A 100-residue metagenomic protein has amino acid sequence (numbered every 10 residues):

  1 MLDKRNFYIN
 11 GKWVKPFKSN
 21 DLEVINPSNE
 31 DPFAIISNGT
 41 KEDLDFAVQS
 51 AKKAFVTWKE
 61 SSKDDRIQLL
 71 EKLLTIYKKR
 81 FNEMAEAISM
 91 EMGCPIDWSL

Functional and structural regions predicted by a protein language model:
M1-L100: N-terminal Rossmann-like NAD(P)+-binding subdomain of aldehyde/semialdehyde dehydrogenases
